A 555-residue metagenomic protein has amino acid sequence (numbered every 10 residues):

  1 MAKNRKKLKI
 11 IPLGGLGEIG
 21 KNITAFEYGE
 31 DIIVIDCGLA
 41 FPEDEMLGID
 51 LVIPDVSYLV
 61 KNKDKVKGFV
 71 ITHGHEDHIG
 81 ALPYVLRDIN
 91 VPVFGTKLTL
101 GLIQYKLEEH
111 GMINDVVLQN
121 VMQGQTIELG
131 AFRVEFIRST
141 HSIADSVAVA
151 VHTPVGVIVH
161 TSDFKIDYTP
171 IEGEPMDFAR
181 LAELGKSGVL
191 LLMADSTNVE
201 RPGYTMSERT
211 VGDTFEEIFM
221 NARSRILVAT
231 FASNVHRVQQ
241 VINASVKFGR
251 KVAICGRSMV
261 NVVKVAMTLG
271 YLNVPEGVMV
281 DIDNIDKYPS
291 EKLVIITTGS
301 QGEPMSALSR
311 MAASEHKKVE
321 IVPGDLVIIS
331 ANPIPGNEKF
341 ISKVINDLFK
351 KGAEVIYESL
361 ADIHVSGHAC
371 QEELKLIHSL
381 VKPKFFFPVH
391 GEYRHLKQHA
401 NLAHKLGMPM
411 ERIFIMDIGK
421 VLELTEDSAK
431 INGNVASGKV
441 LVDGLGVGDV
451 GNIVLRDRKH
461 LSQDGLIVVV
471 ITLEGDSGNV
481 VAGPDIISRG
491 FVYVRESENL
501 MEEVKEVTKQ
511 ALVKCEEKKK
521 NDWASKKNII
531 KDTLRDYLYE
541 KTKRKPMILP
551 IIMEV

Functional and structural regions predicted by a protein language model:
A2-V70, H75-Y288, S306-E320, K339-K343: His/Asp/Glu-rich metal-coordinating catalytic cores of metallo-dependent phosphodiesterases/hydrolases acting on
L16, A40-D44, K65-V66, Y357-L360 (+2 more regions): A glycine- and charged-residue-rich anion-binding loop/surface
P92, F387, L549-P550: Short glycine-rich phosphate-binding loop at a beta-alpha junction
L107, A403, L538: Conserved hydrophobic residues forming the short capping helix/wall of the S-adenosyl-L-methionine
M122, D417, R544-I548: Short Gly/Ser/Thr- and Asp/Glu-enriched loop/turn motifs at secondary-structure junctions
A131, S146-A148, K292, L466-V468 (+1 more regions): Broad gene-expression machinery/nucleic-acid interaction feature
E200-S330, I334-P383, F387-K520, K527 (+1 more regions): Hard-cation-handling environments
K519-V555: C-terminal tails and terminal domains of large nucleic-acid-associated and other macromolecular-machine proteins
